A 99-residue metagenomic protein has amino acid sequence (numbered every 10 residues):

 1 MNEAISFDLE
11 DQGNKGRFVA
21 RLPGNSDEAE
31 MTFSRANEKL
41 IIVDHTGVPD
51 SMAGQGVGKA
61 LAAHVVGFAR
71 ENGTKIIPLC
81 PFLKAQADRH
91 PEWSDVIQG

Functional and structural regions predicted by a protein language model:
N2-L40: N-terminal first-folded block
T46-A53: A short, internal acetyl-CoA/4′-phosphopantetheine-binding micro-motif in the GNAT/acyltransferase core
G54-G67: Conserved acetyl-CoA-binding loop-helix of GNAT-fold acetyltransferases
H64-G99: C-terminal structural segments of small proteins and small subunits
